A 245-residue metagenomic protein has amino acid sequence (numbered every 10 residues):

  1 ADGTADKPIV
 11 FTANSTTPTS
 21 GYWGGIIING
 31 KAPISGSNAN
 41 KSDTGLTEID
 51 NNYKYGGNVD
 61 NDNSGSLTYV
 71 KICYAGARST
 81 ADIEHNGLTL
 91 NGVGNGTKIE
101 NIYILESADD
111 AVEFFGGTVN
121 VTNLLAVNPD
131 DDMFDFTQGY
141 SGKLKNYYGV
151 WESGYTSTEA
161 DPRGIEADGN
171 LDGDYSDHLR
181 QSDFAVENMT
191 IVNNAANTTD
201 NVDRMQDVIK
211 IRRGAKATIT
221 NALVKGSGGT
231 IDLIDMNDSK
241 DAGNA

Functional and structural regions predicted by a protein language model:
D2-G3, P8-D109, E113-D130, D135-A245: Extracellular beta-rich repeat passengers
